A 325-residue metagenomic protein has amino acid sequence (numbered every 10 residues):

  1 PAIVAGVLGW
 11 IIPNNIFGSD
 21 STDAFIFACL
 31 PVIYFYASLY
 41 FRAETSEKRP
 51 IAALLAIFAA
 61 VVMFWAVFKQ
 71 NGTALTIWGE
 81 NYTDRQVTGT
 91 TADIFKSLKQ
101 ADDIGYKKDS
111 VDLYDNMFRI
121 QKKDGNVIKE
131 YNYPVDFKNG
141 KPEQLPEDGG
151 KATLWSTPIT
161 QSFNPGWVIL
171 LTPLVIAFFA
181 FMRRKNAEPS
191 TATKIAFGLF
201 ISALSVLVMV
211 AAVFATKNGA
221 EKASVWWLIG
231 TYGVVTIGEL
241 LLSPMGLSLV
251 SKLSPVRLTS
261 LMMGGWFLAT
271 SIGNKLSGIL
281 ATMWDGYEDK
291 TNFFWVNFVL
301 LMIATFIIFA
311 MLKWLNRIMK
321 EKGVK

Functional and structural regions predicted by a protein language model:
P1-Y232, T236, S243-L247, L253 (+2 more regions): Disordered extramembrane loops and terminal tails of multipass alpha-helical membrane proteins
L258-S260, D289: Cytoplasm-facing, short amphipathic helices at loop-to-helix transitions on the intracellular side of 12-TM secondary
L261, G265-A269: Hydrophobic alpha-helical segments of secondary membrane carriers
